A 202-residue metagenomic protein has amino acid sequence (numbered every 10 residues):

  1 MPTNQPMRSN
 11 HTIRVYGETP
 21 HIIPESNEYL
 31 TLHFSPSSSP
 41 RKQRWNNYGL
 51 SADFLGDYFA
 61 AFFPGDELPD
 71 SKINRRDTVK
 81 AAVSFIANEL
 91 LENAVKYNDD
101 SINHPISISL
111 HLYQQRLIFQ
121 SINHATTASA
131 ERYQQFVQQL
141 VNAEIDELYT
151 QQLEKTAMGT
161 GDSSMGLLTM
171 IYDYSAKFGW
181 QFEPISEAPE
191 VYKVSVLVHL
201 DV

Functional and structural regions predicted by a protein language model:
T3-I13, P20-I23, L30-L50, Y97-V202: Conserved beta-strand-loop-beta-strand hairpin that lines the nucleotide-binding pocket of ATP/GTP-utilizing enzymes
D53: Glycine-rich phosphate-binding/hydrolytic loop that grips phosphoryl groups
G56-Y58: N-terminal pre-Walker A segment at the start of P-loop NTPase domains
A60-A87, K155-G161: Conserved short strand/loop->alpha-helix "switch" segment adjacent to the catalytic nucleotide/phosphoryl-transfer site
N88-N93: Conserved polar catalytic motif of the HATPase_c/GHKL fold
